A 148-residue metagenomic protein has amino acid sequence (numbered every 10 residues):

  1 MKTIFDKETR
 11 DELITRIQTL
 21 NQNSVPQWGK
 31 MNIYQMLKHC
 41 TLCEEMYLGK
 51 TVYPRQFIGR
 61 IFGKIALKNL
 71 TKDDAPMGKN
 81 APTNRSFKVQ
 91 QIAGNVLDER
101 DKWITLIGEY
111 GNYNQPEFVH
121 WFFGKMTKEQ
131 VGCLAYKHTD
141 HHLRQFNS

Functional and structural regions predicted by a protein language model:
M1-Q35, H39: Long, hydrophobic N-terminal alpha-helical segment
I4-D6, I17-Q18, T83-N95, W103 (+2 more regions): Globin-like tetrapyrrole-binding proteins
L13, C40, E99, W103-L106 (+1 more regions): Alpha-helical packing segments of well-folded alpha/beta enzyme cores
I14, Q18, E44-E45, I104-G111 (+1 more regions): Structural signal for well-ordered, non-membrane alpha-helices
N23-T71, F118-S148: Short, contiguous alpha-helical
V25, L106, N114-P116: Conserved, structured core segments of small domains
K50-D98: Short, helix-capping/interhelical loops that line the mouth of catalytic, cofactor-, or ligand-binding pockets
A81-F87, Y113-T127: Short helix/strand-capping connector loops at secondary-structure junctions
